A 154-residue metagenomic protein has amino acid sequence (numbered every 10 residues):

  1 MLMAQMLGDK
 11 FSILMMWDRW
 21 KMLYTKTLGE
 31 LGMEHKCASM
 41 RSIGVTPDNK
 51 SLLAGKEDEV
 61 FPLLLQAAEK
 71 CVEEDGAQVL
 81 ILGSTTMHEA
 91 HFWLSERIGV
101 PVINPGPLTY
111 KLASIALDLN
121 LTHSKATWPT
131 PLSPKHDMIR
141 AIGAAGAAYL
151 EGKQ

Functional and structural regions predicted by a protein language model:
M1, M16-R19, P105-Y110: Short, acidic/turn-prone active-site loops that include or flank metal/cofactor- and phosphate-binding residues
Q5-S42, A116-Q154: Short, glycine-/small-residue-rich phosphate/pyrophosphate-handling segment
L7, R97-I98: Short, structured coil segments at secondary-structure junctions
R19, T27-G83, A90: Active-site rim beta-loop-alpha module in soluble metabolic enzymes
K70-V72, G76, S95-E96, W128 (+1 more regions): Metallocofactor- and cofactor-centric catalytic cores in central/energy metabolism, strongly enriched
E89-E96, I115: Catalytic cores of alpha/beta
I103-T122: Short, flexible loop segments at boundaries between secondary-structure elements
